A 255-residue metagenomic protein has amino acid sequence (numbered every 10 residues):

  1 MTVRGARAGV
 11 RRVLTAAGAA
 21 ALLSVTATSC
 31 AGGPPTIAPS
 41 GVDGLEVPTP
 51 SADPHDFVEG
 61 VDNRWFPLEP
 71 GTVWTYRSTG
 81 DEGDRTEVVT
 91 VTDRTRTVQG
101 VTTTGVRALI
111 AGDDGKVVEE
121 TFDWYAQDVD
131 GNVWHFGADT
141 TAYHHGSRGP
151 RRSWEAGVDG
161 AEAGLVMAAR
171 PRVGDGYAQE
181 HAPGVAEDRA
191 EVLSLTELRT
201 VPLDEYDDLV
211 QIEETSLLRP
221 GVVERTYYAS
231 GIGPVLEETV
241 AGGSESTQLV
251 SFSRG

Functional and structural regions predicted by a protein language model:
T2-G18: Bacterial N-terminal signal peptides that target proteins for export
V25-S29: C-terminal motif of bacterial Sec signal peptides marking the signal peptidase cleavage site
A31-G255: Conserved functional acidic sites
